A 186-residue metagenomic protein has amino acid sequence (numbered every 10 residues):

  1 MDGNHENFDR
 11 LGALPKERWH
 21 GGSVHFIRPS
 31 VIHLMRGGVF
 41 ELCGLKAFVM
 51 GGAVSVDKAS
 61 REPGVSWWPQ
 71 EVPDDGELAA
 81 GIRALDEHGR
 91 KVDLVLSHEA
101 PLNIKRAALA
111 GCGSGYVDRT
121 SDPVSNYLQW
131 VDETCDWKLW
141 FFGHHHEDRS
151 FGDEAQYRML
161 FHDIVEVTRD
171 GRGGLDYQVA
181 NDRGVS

Functional and structural regions predicted by a protein language model:
M1-E41, V117, S121-L128, E133: Core catalytic region of metal-dependent phosphoesterases/phosphodiesterases, especially metallo-beta-lactamase-like
M1-H5, L34-M35, L94-H98, D132-D148 (+1 more regions): Active-site neighborhood of phospho(di)ester-bond hydrolases with catalytic His/Asp-centered motifs
N4-G12, F40, S55-K58, P101-R106 (+1 more regions): Active-site environment of divalent metal-dependent phosphoester hydrolases
L14-E17, E62-G64, L109-C112, E154-Y157: Short, glycine/charged-enriched secondary-structure capping and boundary segments
K16-H20, S30-H33, A47, D153-V165: Active-site regions of enzymes building and remodeling cell-envelope glycoconjugates
G22, P29, L42-D122: Active-site-proximal loop/helix segment associated with metal-binding centers of metalloenzymes
R36-G38, G52, H162-I164: Residues that form or immediately flank small-molecule/cofactor binding pockets and catalytic motifs
E41, Y116-R119, Q129-T134, H145-S186: Binuclear metal-dependent phosphoesterase catalytic core
